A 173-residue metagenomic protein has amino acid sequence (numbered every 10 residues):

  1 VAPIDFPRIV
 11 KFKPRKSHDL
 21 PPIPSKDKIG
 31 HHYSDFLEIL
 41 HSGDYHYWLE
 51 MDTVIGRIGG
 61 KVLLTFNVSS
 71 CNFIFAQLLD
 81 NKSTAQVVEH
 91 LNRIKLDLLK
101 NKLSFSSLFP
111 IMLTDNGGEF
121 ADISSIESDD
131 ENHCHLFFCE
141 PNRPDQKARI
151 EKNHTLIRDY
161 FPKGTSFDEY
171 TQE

Functional and structural regions predicted by a protein language model:
V1-H41: Basic, flexible linker segments flanking DNA-binding modules in nucleic acid-interacting mobile-element proteins
I29-I74: An active-site-proximal beta-strand-loop segment
D52, F66, N72, L91 (+3 more regions): Mobile genetic element proteins and their domesticated derivatives, centered on retroelements and DNA transposons
G56-G59, A76-K102: Active-site beta-loop-alpha junctions of metal-dependent nucleic acid enzymes, especially the RNase H-like/DDE
N72-Q77, F138, K163: Short small-residue beta-strand/loop micro-motif enriched in glycine and branched aliphatics
S107-F109: A general structural motif
T114-N116, A121-I126, F137-F161, D168-E173: RNase H-like two-metal-ion nuclease catalytic core shared by retroviral integrases and related mobile-element nucleases
D129-N132: Short, structured coil segments at secondary-structure junctions
